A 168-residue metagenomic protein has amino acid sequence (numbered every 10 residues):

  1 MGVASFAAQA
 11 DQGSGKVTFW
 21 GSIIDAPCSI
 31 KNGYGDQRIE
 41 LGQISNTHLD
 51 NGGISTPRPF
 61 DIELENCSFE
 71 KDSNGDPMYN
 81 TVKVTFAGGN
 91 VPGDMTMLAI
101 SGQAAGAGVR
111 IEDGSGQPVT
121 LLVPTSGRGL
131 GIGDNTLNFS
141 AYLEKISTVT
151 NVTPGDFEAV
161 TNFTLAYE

Functional and structural regions predicted by a protein language model:
M1-A4: Bacterial N-terminal signal peptides
F6-E168: Mature extracellular/passenger domains of Gram-negative fimbrial/pilin and adhesin proteins
